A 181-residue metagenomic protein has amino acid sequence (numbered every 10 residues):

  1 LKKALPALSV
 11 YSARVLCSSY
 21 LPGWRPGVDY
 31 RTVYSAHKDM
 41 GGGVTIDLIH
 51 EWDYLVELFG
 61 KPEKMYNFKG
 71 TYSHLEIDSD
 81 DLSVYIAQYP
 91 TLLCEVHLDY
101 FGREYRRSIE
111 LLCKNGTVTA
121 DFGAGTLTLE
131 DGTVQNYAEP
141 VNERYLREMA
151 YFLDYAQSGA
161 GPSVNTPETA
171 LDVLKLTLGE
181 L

Functional and structural regions predicted by a protein language model:
L1-Y66, S73: Predominantly a Rossmann-like dinucleotide-binding segment in NAD(P)-dependent oxidoreductases
P22-P26, H74-S79, R106, L174-L176: Short, solvent-exposed polar/charged micro-motifs at secondary-structure junctions
D47-H50, R147, T169: A generic structural signal for residues located within well-ordered alpha-helices of large catalytic or ligand-binding
L58-G60, Y89, A156: A broad structural signal for alpha-helix termini and local helix breaks/kinks
Y66-K69, L98: Short loop/edge segments at beta-strand edges and connector loops that shape dinucleotide/nucleotide cofactor-binding
H74-S83, Q88-A150, D154, S163: NAD(P)-dinucleotide binding in Rossmann-like oxidoreductases
Y151-L181: C-terminal helix-rich "cap/oligomerization" subdomain common to oxidoreductases
